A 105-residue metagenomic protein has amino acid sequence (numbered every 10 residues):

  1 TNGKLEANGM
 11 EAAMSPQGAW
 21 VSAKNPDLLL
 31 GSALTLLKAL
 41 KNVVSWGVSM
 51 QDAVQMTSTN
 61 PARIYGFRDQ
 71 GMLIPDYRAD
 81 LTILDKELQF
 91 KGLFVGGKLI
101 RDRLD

Functional and structural regions predicted by a protein language model:
T1-Y77, L81-L84: His/Asp/Glu-enriched, well-ordered alpha-helical/loop segment that forms or immediately abuts the divalent-metal
L88-F94: Short, Lys/Arg- and Gly-enriched loop/turn segments at beta-strand edges
R103: Active-site-adjacent helix-turn-beta-strand microarchitecture at beta-sheet edges that either contains or buttresses
